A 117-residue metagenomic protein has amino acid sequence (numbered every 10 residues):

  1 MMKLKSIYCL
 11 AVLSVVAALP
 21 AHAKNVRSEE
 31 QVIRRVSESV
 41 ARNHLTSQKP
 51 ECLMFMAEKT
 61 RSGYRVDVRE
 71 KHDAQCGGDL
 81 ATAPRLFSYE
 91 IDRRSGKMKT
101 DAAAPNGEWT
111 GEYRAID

Functional and structural regions predicted by a protein language model:
M1-C9: Bacterial N-terminal signal peptides that target proteins for export
L10-A17: Bacterial N-terminal signal peptides
L19-A23: Sec/Tat signal peptide C-region and signal peptidase I cleavage site
K24-M54: Short, non-transmembrane alpha-helical segments in secretory-pathway proteins
E38-S47, K59-Y64, A103: Eukaryotic scaffold repeat domains enriched in small/polar residues
H44, A74-D79, K99-T100: Short, solvent-exposed loop/turn elements at domain surfaces
P50-D92: Exposed beta-strand-loop-beta-strand "reactive/processing" segments of non-cytosolic proteins
K97-D117: C-terminal partner/receptor-binding element of secreted or periplasmic proteins
